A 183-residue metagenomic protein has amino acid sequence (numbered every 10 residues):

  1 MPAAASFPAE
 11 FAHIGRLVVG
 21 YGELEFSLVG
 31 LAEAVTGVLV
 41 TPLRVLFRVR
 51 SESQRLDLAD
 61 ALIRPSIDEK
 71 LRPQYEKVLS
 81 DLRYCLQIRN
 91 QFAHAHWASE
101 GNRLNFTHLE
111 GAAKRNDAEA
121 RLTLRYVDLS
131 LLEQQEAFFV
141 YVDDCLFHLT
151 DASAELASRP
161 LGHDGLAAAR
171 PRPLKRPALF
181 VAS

Functional and structural regions predicted by a protein language model:
M1-V19, F26, G30-S183: Acidic, Ser/Thr/Gly/Pro-rich intrinsically disordered interaction regions
